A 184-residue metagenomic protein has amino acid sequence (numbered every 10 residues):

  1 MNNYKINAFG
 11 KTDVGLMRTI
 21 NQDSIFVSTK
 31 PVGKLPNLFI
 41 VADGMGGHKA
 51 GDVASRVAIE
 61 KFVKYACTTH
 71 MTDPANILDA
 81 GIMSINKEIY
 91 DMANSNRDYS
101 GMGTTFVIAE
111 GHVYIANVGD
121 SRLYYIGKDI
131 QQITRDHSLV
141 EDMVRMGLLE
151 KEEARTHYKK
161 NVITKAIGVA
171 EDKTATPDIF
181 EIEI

Functional and structural regions predicted by a protein language model:
M1-I184: PP2C/PPM-type serine/threonine phosphatase catalytic domain
